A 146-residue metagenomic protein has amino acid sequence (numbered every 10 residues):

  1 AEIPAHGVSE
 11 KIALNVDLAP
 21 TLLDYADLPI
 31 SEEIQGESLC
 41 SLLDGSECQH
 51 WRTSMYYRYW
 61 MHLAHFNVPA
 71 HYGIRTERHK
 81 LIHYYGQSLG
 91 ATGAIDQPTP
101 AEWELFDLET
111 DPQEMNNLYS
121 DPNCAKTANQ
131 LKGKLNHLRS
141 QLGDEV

Functional and structural regions predicted by a protein language model:
E2-A5, V16-A19, D24-E104, K126 (+1 more regions): C-terminal cap/loop subdomain of S1 sulfatases and analogous C-terminal strand-loop tails that border
V8-E10: Short active-site loop at a secondary-structure junction that contains or immediately precedes the catalytic residue(s)
A13: Residue-level signal for the nucleotide or nucleotide-sugar donor/cofactor binding architecture
D111: Intrinsically disordered, low-complexity polar regions and short flexible loop motifs
S120: Phosphate-coordinating loops and pocket residues in cytosolic domains that bind phosphorylated ligands
L131-L135: Short amphipathic alpha-helical coiled-coil/interface segments
